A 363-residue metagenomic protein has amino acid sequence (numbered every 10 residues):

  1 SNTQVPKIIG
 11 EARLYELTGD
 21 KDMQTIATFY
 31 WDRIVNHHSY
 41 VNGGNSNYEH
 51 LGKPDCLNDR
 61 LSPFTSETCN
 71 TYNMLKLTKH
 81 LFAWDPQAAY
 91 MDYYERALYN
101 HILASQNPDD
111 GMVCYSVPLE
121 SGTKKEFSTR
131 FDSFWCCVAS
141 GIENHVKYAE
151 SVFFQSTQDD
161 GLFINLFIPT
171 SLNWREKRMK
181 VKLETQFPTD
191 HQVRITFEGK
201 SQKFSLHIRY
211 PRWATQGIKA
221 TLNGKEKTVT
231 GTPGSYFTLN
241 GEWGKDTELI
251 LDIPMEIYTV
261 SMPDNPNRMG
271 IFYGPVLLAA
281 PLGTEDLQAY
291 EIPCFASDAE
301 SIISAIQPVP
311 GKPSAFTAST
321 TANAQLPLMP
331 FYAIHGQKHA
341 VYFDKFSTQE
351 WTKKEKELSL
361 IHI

Functional and structural regions predicted by a protein language model:
S1-E16, S66-F82, V138-Y148: Well-ordered alpha-helical segments within folded domains of soluble proteins
S1-P6, G10, G44-E67, D110-F134 (+1 more regions): Carbohydrate-binding/catalytic loop surfaces
Y15-T28, V35, L81-D92: Structural helix-adjacent loops and short alpha-helical linkers that scaffold large soluble proteins
A27, M91-N100, S105-G199, T232 (+2 more regions): C-terminal beta-rich recognition modules with glycine/proline-rich loops and embedded aromatic residues
Q202-R212: Surface-exposed beta-strand/loop patches in extracellular or lumenal glycoproteins
T215-N240, T259-D264: Solvent-exposed beta-strand/loop surfaces of large extracellular or lumenal domains
